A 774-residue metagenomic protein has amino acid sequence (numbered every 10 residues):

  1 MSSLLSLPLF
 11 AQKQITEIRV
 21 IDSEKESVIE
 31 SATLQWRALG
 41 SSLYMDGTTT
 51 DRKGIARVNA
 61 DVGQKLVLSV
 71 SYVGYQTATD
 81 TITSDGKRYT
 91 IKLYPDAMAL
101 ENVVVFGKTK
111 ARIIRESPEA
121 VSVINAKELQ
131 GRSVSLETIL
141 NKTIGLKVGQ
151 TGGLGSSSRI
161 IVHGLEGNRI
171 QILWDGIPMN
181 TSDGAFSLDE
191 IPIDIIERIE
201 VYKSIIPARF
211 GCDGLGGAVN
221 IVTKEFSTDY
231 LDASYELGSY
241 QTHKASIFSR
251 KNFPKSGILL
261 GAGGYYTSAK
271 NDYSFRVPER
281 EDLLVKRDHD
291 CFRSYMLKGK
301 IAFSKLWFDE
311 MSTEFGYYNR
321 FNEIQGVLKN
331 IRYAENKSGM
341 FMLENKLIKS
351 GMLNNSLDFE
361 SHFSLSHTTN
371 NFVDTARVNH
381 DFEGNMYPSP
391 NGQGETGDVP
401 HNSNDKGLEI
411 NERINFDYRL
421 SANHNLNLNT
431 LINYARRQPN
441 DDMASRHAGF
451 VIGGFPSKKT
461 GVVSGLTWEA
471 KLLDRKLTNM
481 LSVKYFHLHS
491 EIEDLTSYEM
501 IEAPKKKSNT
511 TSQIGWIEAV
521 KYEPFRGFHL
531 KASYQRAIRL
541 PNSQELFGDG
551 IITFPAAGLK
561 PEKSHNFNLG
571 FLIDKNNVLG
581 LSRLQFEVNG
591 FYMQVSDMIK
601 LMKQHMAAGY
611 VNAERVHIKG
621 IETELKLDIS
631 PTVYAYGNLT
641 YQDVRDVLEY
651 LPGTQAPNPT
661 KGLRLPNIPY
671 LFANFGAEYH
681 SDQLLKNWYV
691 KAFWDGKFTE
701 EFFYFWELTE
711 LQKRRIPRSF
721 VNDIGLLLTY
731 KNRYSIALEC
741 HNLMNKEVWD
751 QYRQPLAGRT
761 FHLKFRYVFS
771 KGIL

Functional and structural regions predicted by a protein language model:
I21-K25, A32-L39, S69-Y75, G86-Q130 (+1 more regions): Short, acidic, small-residue-rich periplasmic hinge/interaction motif at the N-terminus of Gram-negative outer-membrane
N59, I177-S204: Short acidic/polar hinge/loop motifs at secondary-structure boundaries that mediate gating or recognition
Y89-I91, I193-Y230: A beta-strand signature from Gram-negative outer-membrane beta-barrel systems, especially the internal plug domain
V121, R132, E137-P178: Extracytoplasmic beta-strand/coil segments of soluble accessory domains associated with Gram-negative outer-membrane
T228, E236, F253-A334: Periplasmic-side early beta-strands and strand-to-turn transitions of outer-membrane beta-barrels
S256, A269, E360-H362, E523 (+4 more regions): Membrane-embedded beta-barrel scaffold of Gram-negative outer-membrane proteins
I301-N319, S338-M500, K505-I517, K521-R526 (+3 more regions): Face-selective signature of the C-terminal outer-membrane beta-barrel domain
K476, L488, R583-Q594, V611-F703: Gram-negative outer-membrane beta-barrel transporters
